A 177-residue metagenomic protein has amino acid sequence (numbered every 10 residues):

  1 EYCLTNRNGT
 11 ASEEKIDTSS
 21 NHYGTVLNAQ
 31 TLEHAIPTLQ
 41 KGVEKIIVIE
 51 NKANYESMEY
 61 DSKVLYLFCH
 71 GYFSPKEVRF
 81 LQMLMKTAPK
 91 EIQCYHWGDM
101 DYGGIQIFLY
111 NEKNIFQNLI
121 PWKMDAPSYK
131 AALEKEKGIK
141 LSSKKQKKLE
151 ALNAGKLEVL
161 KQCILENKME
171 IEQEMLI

Functional and structural regions predicted by a protein language model:
E1-F68, F73-T87, G103, Y110 (+1 more regions): Nucleic-acid enzyme cleavage-core boundary/entry regions
I46, L65, Q93-Y95, I120: A structural signal for isolated positions on well-ordered beta-strands in alpha/beta enzyme cores
C69, W97, W122-M124: Generic beta-sheet signal
K86-P89, I115: Short, conserved loop/helix-junction motifs that constitute active-site signature segments in enzyme catalytic cores
E91-D101: Acidic beta-strand-to-loop metal/phosphate-binding motif
I115-S128: C-terminal, active-site-flanking charged/polar segments
